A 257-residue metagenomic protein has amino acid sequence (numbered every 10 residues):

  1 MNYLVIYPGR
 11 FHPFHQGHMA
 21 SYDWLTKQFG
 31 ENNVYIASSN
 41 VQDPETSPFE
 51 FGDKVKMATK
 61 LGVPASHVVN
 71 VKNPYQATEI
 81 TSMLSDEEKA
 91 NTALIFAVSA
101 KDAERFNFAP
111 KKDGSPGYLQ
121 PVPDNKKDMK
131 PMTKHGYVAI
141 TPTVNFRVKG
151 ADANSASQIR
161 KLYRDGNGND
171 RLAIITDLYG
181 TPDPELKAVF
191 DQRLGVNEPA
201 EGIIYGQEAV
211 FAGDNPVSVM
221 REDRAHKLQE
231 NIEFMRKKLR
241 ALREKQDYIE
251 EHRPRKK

Functional and structural regions predicted by a protein language model:
M1-G213, F234, K256: Nucleotidyltransferase catalytic core that binds NTPs
V196-D223, Q229-R236, A241-E244, E250-E251: Glycine-biased, low-complexity coil/linker segments
I249-K257: Long, low-complexity, intrinsically disordered segments
